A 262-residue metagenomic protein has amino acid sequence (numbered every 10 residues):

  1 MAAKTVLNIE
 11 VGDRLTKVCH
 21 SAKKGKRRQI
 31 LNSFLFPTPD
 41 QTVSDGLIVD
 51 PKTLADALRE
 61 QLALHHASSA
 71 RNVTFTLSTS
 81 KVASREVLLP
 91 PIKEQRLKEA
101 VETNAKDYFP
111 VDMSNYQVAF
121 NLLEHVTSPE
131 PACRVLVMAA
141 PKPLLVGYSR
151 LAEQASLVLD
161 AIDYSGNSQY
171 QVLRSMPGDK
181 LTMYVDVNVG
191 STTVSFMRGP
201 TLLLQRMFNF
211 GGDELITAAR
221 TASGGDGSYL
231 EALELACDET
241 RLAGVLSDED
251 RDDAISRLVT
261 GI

Functional and structural regions predicted by a protein language model:
M1-N104, V146-Y148, S156, K180: Non-catalytic, solvent-exposed interaction/assembly segments
I9-T16, S78-S80, Y184-T192, M197-T201 (+1 more regions): A short acidic Gly-Thr/Ser loop motif
K24, Q61-L64, D107-D112, Q154-A155 (+2 more regions): Conserved, well-folded catalytic cores of nucleic-acid-processing and energy-transducing macromolecular machines
D40-L47, A83-I92, L123, C133-V135 (+1 more regions): Short hinge/gating elements
D40-V43, L145-S168, T201-G244: Glycine-rich phosphate-binding loop plus the immediately following alpha-helix
A55, R59, V245-I262: Helical "lid/coupling" subdomains associated with nucleotide-phosphate turnover
N72-M176: Active-site neighborhood for divalent-cation/phosphate handling
D160-G199: Loop-centered beta-sheet repeat module
